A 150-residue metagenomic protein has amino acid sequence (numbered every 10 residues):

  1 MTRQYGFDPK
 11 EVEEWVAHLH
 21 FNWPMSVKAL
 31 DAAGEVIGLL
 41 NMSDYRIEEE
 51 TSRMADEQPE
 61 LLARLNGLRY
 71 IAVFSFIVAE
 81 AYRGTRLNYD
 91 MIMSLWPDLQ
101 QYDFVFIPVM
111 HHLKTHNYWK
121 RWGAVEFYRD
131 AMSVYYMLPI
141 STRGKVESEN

Functional and structural regions predicted by a protein language model:
Y5-N41, R46-I47: Active-site rim helix/loop that mediates acceptor-substrate recognition in acyltransferases
P24, A131-Y135: Short hydrophobic/aromatic beta-strand or adjacent loop that forms the aromatic wall/cage of a ligand/substrate-binding
P24, L68, Q101-F104: Short, high-confidence coil segments that cap the C-terminus of an alpha-helix and link into the following beta-strand
V36, N41-S75: Conserved acyl-donor/pantetheine-binding loop and adjacent beta-alpha core of acyl/acetyltransferases and related
F74, A79, M110: Residue-level recognition of the GNAT/N-acetyltransferase active site
V78, G84-P97: Conserved acetyl-CoA-binding loop-helix of GNAT-fold acetyltransferases
L99-H111: Conserved GNAT acetyl-CoA-binding A-motif
M110-M132: Conserved active-site alpha-helix within GNAT-family acetyltransferase domains
